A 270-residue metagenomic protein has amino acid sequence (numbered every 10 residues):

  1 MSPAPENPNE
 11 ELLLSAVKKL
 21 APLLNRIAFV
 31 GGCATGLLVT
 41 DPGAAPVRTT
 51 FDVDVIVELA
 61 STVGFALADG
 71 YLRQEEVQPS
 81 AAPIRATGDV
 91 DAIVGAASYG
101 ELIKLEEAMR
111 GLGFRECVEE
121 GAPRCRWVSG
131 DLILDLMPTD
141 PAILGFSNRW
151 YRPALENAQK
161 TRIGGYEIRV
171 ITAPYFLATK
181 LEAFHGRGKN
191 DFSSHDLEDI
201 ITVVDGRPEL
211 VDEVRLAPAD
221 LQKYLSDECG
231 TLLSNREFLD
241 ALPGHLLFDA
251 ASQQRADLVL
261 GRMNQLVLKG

Functional and structural regions predicted by a protein language model:
M1-G270: Compositionally biased terminal segments of proteins
